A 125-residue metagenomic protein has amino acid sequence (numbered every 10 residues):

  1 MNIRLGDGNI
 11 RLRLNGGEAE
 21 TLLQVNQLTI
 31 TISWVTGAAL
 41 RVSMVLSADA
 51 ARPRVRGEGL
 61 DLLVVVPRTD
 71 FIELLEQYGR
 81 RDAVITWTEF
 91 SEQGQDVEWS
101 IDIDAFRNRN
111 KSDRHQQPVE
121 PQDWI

Functional and structural regions predicted by a protein language model:
I3-L5, I10-L14, L62-V66: Short, structured motif recognition centered on aromatic/hydrophobic residues
N9, L14, Q24-N26, I32 (+2 more regions): N-terminal intrinsically disordered, cationic/polar leader segments that include organellar targeting peptides
N15-G17, Q24-V25, P67-T69, E76 (+2 more regions): Surface loops and adjacent helix of pleckstrin homology
N15-G37, L75-T86: Extended intrinsically disordered, low-complexity coil regions enriched in Ser, Thr, Gly, Ala and often Pro
A38-G57, Q93-K111: A short, charged
V42, L75-D104, P118-D123: Phosphate/adenylate-binding glycine loop and adjacent helical scaffold
A51-F90: Mid-chain, well-packed structural core segment of small domains
R109-I125: Intrinsically disordered, low-complexity linker/loop segments enriched in Gly/Pro and charged/polar residues
